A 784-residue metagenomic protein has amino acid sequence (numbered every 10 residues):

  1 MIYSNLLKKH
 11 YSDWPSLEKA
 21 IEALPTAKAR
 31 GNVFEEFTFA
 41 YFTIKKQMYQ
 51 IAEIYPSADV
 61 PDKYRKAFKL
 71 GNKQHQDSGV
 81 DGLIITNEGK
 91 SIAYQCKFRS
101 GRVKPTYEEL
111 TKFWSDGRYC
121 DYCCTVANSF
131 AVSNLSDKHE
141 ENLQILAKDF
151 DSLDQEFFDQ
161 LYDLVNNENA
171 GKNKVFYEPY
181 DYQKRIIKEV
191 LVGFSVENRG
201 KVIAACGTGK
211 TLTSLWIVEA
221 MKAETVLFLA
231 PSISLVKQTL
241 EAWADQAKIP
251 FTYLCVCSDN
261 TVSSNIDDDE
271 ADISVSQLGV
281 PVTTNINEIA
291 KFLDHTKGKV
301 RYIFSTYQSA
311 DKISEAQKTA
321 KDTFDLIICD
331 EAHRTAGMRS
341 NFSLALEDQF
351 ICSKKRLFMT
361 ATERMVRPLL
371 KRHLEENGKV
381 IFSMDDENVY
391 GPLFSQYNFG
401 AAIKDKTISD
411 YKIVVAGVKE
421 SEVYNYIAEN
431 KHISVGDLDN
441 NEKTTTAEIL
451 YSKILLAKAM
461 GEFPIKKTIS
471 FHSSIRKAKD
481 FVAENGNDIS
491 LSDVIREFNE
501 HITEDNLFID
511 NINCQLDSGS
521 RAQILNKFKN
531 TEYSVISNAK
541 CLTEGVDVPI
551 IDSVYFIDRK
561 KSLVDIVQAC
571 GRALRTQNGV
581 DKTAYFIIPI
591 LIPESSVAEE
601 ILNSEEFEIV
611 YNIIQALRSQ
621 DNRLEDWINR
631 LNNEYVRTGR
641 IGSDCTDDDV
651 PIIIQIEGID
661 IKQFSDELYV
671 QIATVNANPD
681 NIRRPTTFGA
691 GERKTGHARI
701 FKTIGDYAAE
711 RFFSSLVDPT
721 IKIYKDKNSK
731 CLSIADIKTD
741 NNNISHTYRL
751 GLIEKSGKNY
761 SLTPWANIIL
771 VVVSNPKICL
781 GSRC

Functional and structural regions predicted by a protein language model:
A29-R118: Catalytic centers of nucleases
N173-E178, S214, N441-S452, K458-E462 (+2 more regions): Long, largely alpha-helical accessory region at the distal end of helicase-like NTP-driven motors
V196-I217: Walker A/P-loop
A205-T208, P231, V236-Y302, K312-T323 (+3 more regions): Conserved C-terminal RecA-like helicase domain
K318-F358, E363: SF2 helicase catalytic motif II
E387-S474: Conserved interdomain linker/interface between the two RecA-like ATPase lobes of SF2 helicase motors
I512-E625: Conserved RecA-like P-loop NTPase helicase motor core
Q671-C784: Donor-sugar nucleotide-binding helix/loop cap in glycosyltransferases
